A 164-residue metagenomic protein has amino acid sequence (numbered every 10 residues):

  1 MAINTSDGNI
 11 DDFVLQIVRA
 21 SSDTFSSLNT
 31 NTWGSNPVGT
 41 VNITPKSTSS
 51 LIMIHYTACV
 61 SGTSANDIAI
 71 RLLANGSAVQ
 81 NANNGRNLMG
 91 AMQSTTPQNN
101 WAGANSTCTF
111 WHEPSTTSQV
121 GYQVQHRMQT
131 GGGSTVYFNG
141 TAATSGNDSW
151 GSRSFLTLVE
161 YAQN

Functional and structural regions predicted by a protein language model:
M1-S27, N164: Glycine-rich, low-complexity segments
S21-T32, T44-Q119, Q123-N164: Terminal beta-strand-rich extracellular "head" domains that mediate receptor/glycan or other ligand binding
G34-N36: General structural feature for long, well-ordered alpha-helical segments within catalytic domains of soluble enzymes
G39-V41: Extended, low-complexity regulatory regions
